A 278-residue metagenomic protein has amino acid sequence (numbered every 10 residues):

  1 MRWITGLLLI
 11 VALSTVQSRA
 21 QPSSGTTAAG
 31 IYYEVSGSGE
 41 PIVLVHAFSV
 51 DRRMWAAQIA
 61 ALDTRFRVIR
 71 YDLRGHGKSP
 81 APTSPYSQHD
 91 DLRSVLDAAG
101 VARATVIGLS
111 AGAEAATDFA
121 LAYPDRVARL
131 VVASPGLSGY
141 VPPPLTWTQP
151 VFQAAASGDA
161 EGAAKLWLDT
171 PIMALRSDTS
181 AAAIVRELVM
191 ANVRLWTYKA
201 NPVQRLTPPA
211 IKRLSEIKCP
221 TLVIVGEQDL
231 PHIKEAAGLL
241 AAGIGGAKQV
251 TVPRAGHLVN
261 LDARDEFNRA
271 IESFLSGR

Functional and structural regions predicted by a protein language model:
S36, A57-A60, I69-A111, R269: Active-site loop/oxyanion-hole signature of alpha/beta-hydrolase fold enzymes
S38-G39, A47-V50, S110: Active-site glycine-rich loops that stabilize anionic/oxyanionic intermediates across multiple enzyme folds
A47-A57, V68: Serine-hydrolase catalytic-loop signature spanning alpha/beta hydrolases and amidase-signature enzymes
T117, L121-A122, A128-S157: Flexible "cap/lid" loop of the alpha/beta hydrolase fold
V141-P143, S157-R213: Conserved alpha/beta-hydrolase catalytic His-Asp/Glu region
I217, V223-V225: Short beta-strand/loop motif that positions the catalytic acidic residue of the alpha/beta-hydrolase fold
L230-A236: Conserved alpha/beta-hydrolase "acid-adjacent" motif
G246-R278: Catalytic active-site module of serine/aspartate enzymes centered on a nucleophile-bearing elbow/loop
